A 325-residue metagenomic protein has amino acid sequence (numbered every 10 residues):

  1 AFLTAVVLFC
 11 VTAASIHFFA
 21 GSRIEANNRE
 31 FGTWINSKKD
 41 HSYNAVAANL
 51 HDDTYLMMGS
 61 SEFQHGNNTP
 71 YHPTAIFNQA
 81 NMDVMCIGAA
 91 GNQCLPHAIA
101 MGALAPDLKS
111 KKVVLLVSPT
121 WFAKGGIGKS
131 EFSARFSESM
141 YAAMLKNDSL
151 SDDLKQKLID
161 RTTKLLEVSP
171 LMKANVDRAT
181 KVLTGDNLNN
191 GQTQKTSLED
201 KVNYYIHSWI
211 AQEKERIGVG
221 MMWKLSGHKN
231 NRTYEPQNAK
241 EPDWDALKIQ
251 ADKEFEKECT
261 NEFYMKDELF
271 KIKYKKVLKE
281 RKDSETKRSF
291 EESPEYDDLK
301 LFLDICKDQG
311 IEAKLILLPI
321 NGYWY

Functional and structural regions predicted by a protein language model:
A1-F18: Hydrophobic membrane-insertion alpha-helices, especially the h-region of bacterial N-terminal signal peptides
R23-M82, I99-M101: Membrane/wall-proximal cationic-aromatic binding patches
R23-T33, A80-N92, K279-F290: Acidic/glycine-enriched edge-of-secondary-structure segments
D52-T54, M82, K109-K112, D308-K314: Loop/turn elements at helix/coil->beta-strand transitions in domains of secreted/extracellular proteins
G59-S60, L115-T120, Y274-V277, I316-N321: Short loop/turn segments at strand-loop or loop-helix junctions that form parts of catalytic or ligand-binding pockets
F63-K157: Membrane-embedded segments
I76, S284, E291-Y325: Extended hydrophobic/aromatic segments used for targeting, binding, or gating
A143-D297: Secreted/periplasmic serine-hydrolase-like ester/acetyl group-modifying domain
